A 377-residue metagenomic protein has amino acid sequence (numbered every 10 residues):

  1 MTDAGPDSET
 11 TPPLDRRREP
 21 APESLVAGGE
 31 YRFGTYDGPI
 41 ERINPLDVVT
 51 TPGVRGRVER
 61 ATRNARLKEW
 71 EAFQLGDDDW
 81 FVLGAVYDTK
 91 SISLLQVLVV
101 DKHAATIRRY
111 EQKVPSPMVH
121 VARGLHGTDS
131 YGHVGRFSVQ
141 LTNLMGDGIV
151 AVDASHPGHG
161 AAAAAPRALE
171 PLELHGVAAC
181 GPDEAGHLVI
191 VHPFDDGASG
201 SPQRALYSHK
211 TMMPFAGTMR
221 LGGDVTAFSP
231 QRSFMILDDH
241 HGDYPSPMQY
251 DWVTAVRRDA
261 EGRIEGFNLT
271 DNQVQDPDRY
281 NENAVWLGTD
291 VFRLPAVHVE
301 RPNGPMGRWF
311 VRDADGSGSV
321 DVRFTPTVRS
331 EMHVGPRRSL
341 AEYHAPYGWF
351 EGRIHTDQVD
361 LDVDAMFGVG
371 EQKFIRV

Functional and structural regions predicted by a protein language model:
T2-V377: Structured soluble/peripheral alpha/beta segments that form catalytic or ligand/cofactor-binding pockets
